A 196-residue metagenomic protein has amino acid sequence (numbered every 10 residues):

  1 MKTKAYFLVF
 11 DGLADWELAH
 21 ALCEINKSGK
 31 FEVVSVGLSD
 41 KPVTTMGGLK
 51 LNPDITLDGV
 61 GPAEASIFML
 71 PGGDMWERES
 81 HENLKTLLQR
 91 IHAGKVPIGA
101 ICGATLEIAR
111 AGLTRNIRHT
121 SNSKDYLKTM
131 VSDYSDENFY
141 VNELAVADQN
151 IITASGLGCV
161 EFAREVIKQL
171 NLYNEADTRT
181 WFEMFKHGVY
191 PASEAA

Functional and structural regions predicted by a protein language model:
K2-L13, K27-S39, L49, D54-G99 (+1 more regions): Active-site-adjacent pocket-lining segments in enzyme domains
E17: Glycine-rich, flexible N-terminal cofactor/catalytic loop recognition
A21-C23: Short amphipathic alpha-helix
P42: Feature marks short, surface-exposed loop/turn motifs that line or immediately flank catalytic pockets and channel
T45: Acidic surface patches and DE-rich sequence motifs
